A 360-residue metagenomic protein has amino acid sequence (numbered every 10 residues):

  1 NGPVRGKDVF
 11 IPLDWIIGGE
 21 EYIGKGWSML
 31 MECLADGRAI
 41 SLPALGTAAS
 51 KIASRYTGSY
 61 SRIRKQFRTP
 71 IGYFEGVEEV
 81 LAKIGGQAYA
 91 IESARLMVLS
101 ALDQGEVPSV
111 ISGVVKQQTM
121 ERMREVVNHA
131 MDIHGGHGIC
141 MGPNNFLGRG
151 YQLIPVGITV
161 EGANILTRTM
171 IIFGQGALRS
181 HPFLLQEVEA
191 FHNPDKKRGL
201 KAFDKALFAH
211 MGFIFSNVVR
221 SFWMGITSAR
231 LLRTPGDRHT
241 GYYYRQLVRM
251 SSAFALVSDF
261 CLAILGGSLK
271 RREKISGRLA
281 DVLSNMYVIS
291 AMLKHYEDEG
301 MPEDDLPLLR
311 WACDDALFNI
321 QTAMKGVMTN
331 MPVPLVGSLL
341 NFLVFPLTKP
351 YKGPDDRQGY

Functional and structural regions predicted by a protein language model:
N1-Y360: Flavin-dependent oxidoreductase catalytic core characteristic of acyl-CoA dehydrogenase/oxidase-like enzymes
